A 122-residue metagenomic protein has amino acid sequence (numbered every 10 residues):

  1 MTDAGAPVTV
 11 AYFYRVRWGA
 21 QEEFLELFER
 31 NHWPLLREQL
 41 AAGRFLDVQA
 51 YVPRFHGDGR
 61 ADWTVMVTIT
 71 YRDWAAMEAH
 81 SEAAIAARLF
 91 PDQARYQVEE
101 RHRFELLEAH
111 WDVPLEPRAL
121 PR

Functional and structural regions predicted by a protein language model:
M1-A4, L120-R122: Basic/polar N-terminal segments that are highly enriched at the extreme N-terminus, encompassing both cleavable
T2-V8, D58-A61: Short, flexible turn/loop "capping" segments at secondary-structure junctions
P7-R15, M66-V67: Active-site-flanking beta-strand signature of metal-NTP-handling nucleotidyl enzymes and homologous cyclase-like
V16-A20, D73: Short acidic-aromatic low-complexity motifs
E26-H32: Well-ordered, non-membrane alpha-helical segments in soluble/globular domains
N31, E38-L46, R60-D62, T68-E116 (+1 more regions): An amphipathic, aromatic/His-enriched active-site/gating alpha helix that lines ligand/cofactor pockets
Y51-H56: Short, solvent-exposed loop/turn elements at beta->coil junctions and helix N-caps that rim active or binding pockets
